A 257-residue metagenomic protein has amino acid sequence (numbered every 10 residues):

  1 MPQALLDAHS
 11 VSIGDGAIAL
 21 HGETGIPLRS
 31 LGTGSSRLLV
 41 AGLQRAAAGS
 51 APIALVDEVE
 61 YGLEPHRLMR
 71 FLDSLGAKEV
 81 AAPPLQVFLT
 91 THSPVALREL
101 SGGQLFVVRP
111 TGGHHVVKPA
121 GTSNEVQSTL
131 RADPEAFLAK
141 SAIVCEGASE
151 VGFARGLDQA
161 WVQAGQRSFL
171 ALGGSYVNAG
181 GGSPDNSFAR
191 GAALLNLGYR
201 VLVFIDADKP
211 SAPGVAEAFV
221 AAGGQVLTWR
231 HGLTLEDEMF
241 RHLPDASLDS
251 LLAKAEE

Functional and structural regions predicted by a protein language model:
M1-L5: Coupling/switch/interface segments within P-loop NTPase motor domains and analogous charged loops in nucleic-acid
D7-H9, I13: Non-catalytic substrate-recognition/targeting regions of SAM-dependent transferases
V11, G113-H115, G182-N186, R230-E238: A short acidic, often aromatic-flanked loop/helix-cap motif at beta-alpha or helix-coil junctions that lines enzyme
G14-A136: Switch/communication elements of ASCE P-loop NTPase nucleotide-binding domains
H66, R70, T91, A148 (+3 more regions): Charged, alpha-helix-enriched surfaces in structured cytosolic catalytic cores of large nucleotide-utilizing machines
R70, A189-A193, G214-A218: A short acidic, amphipathic alpha-helical/loop segment
G76-P83, P94-L202, A207-S211, G224: RecA-like P-loop NTPase motor core
D206-E257: Activity-critical C-terminal alpha-helical subdomain
